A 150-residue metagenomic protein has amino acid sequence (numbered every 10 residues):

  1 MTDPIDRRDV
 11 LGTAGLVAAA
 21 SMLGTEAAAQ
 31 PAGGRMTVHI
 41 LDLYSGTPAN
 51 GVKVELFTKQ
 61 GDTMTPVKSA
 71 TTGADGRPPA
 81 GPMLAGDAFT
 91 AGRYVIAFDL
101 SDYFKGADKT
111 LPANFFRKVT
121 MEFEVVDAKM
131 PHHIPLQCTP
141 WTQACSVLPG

Functional and structural regions predicted by a protein language model:
T2-A18: N-terminal secretory signal peptides and thylakoid transit peptides that target proteins across membranes
D6, L84, V147-G150: Secondary-structure junction/capping motif
V10-L11, A29, G150: Well-ordered, non-transmembrane segments within structured domains
V17-A18, S45, W141: Generic hydrophobic alpha-helical segments
A28-V126, H133-P135: Beta-strand-dominated extracellular/periplasmic modules and repeats in secreted or surface-exposed proteins
K129-G150: Compositionally biased low-complexity segments at domain edges in trafficked proteins and select soluble regulators
